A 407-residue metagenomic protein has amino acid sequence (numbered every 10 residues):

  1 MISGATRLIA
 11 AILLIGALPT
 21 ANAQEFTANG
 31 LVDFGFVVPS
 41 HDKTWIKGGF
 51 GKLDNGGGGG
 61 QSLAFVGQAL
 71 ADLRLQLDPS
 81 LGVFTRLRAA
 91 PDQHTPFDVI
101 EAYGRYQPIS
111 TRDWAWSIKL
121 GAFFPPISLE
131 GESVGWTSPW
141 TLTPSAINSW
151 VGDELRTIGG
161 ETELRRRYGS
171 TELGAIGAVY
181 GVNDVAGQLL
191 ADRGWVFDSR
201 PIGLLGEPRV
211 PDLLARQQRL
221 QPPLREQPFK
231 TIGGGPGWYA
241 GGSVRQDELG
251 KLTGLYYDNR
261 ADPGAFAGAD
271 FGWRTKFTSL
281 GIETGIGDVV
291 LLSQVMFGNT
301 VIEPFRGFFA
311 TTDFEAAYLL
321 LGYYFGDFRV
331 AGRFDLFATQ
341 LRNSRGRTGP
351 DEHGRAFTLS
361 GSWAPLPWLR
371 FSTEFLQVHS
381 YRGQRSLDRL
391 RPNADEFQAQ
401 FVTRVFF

Functional and structural regions predicted by a protein language model:
M1-I9: Bacterial N-terminal signal peptides that target proteins for export
L14-G60, N183-Q188, D192-R193, S199-A215 (+2 more regions): Outer-membrane beta-barrel biogenesis signature
E25-P39, G60-D192, V244-Q246, L320-Y324 (+3 more regions): Outer membrane beta-barrel
D42-T44, F97, E130-V134, V185-V196 (+5 more regions): Outer-membrane beta-barrel and related beta-rich outer-membrane complex signature in Gram-negative bacteria
K52-D54, G177-T311: Surface-exposed beta-loop-beta
N55-Q61, L73, D92, N148-W150 (+8 more regions): Outer-membrane beta-barrel proteins
F65-Q68, F84-R86, D98-E101, L155-G159 (+5 more regions): Transmembrane beta-barrel architecture of outer-membrane proteins
Y103-Y106, G250-F407: Outer-membrane beta-barrel pore domains
